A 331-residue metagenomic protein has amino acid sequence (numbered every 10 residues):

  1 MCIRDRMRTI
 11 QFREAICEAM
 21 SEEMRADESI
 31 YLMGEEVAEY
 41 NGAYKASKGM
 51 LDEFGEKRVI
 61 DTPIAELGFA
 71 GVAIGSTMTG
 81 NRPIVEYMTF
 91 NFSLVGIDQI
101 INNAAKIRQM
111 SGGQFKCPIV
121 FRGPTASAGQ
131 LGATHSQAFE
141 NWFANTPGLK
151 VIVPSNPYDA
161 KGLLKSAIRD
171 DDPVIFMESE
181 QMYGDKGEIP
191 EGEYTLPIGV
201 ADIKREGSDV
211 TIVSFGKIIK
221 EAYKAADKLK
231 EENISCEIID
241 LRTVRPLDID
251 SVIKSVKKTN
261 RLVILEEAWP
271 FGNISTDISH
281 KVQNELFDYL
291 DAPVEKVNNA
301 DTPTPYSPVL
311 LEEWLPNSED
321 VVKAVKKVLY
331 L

Functional and structural regions predicted by a protein language model:
M1-C2, V297: Hydrophobic beta-strand positions within the nucleotide-binding domains of ABC ATPases
R4-P173, M177, E312-W314: Thiamine diphosphate
V37, Y44-E53, F115-V120, A128-Q130 (+1 more regions): Thiamine diphosphate
